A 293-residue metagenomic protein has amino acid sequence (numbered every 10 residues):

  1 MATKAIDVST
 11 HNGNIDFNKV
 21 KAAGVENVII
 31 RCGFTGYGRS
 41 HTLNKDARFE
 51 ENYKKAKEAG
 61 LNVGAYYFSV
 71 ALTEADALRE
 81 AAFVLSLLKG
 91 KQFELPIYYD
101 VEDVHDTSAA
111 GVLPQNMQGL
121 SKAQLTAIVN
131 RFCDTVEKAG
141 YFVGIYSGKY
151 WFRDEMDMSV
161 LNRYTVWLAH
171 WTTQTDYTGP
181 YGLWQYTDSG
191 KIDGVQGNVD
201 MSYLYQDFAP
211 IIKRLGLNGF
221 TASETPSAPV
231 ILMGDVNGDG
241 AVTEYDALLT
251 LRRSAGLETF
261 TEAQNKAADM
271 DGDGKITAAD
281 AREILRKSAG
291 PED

Functional and structural regions predicted by a protein language model:
M1-A139: Substrate-binding cleft of extracellular glycoside hydrolase catalytic domains
M1-N12, A22, D157-A228: Functionally critical loop-and-helix segments that line ligand-binding/catalytic clefts of soluble enzyme domains
G24, C32, K57-G60, L88 (+7 more regions): Sec/Tat-exported extracytoplasmic proteins
E26-N27, P96-Y98, L125, F152-L168: Accessory recognition modules or surfaces
V63, F142-G144, V166: Hydrophobic anchor at the start of a short beta-strand that flanks the dinucleotide cofactor-binding loop
Y67, S147, H170: Short beta-strand/turn micro-motifs composed of small residues that flank or help shape donor/cofactor-binding pockets
V136-D154: Aromatic-lined carbohydrate-recognition surfaces of secreted/lumenal glycan-active proteins
T225-D293: Cellulosome-associated attachment modules in secreted, modular CAZymes
